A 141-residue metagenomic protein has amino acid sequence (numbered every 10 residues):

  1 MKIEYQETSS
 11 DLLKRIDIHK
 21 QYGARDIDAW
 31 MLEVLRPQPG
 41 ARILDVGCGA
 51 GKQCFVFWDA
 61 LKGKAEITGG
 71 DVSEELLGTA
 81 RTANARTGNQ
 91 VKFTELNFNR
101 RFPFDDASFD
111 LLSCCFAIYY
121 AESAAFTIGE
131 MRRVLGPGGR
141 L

Functional and structural regions predicted by a protein language model:
M1-Q38, K52-V56: Conserved class I S-adenosyl-L-methionine
L44, K52-R100: Class I SAM-dependent methyltransferase SAM/SAH-binding core
G49: Conserved glycine-rich SAM-binding loop
F102-L112: A short acidic, Gly/Pro-enriched loop at the edge of an enzyme's catalytic core that lines a small-molecule cofactor
D110-S123: A short SAM/SAH-binding and catalytic strip from SAM-dependent methyltransferases
A125-R140: A short glycine-rich, Lys/Arg-flanked "PGG" loop and its adjoining helix->strand segment in the class I
